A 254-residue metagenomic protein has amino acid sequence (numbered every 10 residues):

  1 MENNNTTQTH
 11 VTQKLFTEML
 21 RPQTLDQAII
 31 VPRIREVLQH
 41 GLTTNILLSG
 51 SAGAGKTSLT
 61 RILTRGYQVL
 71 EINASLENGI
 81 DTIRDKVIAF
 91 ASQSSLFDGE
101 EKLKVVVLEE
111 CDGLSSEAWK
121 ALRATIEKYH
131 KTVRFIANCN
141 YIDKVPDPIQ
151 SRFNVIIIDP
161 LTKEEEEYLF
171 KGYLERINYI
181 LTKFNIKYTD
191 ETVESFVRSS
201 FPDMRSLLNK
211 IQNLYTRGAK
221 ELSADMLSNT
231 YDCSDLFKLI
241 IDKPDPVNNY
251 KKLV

Functional and structural regions predicted by a protein language model:
M1-E165, K171-L174, E194-S195, Q212 (+1 more regions): P-loop/Walker A NTP-binding region and its immediately flanking N-terminal helices in P-loop NTPase folds
E2, T9, Q13, H40-L42 (+1 more regions): AAA+ P-loop NTPase domains with strong preference for DNA replication initiators and clamp-loader complexes
